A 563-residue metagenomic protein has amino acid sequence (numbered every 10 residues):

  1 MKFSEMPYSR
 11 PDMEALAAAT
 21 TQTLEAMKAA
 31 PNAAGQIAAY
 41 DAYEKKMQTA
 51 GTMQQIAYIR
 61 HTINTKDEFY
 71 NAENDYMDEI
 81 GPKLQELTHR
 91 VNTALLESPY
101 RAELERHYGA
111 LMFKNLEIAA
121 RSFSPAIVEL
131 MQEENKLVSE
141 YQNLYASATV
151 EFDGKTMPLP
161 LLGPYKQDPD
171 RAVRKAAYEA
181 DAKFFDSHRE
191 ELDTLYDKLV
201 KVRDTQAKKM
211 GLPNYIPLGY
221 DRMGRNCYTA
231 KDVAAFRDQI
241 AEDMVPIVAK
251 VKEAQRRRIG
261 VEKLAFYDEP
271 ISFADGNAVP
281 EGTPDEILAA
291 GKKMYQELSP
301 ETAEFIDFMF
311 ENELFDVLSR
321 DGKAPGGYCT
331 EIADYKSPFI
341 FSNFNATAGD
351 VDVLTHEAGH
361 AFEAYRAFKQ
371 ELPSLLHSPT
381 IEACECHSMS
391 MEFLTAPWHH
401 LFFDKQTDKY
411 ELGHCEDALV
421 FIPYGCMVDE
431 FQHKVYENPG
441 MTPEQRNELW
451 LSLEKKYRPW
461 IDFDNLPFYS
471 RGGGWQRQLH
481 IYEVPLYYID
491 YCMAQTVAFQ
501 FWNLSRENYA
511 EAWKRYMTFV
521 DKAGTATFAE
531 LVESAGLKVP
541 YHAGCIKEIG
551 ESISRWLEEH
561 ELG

Functional and structural regions predicted by a protein language model:
M1-A278, A290: A well-structured
N115-E117, L354, F362, S390 (+5 more regions): C-terminal, non-catalytic "cap/extension" segments appended to globular domains
S122-F123, D181-H188, Y228-A234, E269-V279 (+6 more regions): Glycine- and acidic
Y196-A207, L212-P213, V251-Q255, G359-K369 (+1 more regions): Long, well-ordered alpha-helical segments
E242-D243, A367-F368, S378-Q406, H414-C415 (+2 more regions): Post-HExxH zinc-binding segment in Zn-dependent metallohydrolases
D275-Y335, T347-A348: Auxiliary, metal-adjacent structural segments of Zn-dependent hydrolase domains
F310-G326, K336-I340, P459-E483: Flexible, glycine/threonine-enriched loop-and-boundary segments that flank and lead into catalytic domains of large
S342-A367, E385-M389, F393, F431 (+1 more regions): Active-site recognition of the HExxH zinc-binding catalytic motif
